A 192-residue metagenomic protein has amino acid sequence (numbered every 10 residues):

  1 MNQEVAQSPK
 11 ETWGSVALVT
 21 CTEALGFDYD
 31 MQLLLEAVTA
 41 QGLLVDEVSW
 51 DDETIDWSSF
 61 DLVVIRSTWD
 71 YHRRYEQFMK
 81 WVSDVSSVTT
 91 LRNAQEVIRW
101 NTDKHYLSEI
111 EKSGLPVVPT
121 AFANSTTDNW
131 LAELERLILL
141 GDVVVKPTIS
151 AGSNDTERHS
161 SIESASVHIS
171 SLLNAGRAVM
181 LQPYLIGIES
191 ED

Functional and structural regions predicted by a protein language model:
M1-T12: Basic/polar N-terminal segments that are highly enriched at the extreme N-terminus, encompassing both cleavable
E11-S15, T22-D128: Conserved N-proximal alpha/beta basic substrate-recognition cap immediately N-terminal to, or forming the N-lobe
V16-A17, T156: Conserved hydrophobic helix-helix packing surfaces used for dimerization/oligomerization
V64-R66, V144, M180: Structural motif
E96-V97, N124-D128, T148-G152, I162-A165 (+1 more regions): Short acidic/polar capping segments at secondary-structure boundaries
V118-T120, V143-H168: Glycine-rich phosphate-binding loop of ATP-grasp-fold ATP-dependent ligases
L134-V145: Acidic/histidine-enriched active-site and ligand-binding environments that engage anionic O-linkages
N154, S160-D192: Phosphate-binding site of ATP-dependent enzymes
